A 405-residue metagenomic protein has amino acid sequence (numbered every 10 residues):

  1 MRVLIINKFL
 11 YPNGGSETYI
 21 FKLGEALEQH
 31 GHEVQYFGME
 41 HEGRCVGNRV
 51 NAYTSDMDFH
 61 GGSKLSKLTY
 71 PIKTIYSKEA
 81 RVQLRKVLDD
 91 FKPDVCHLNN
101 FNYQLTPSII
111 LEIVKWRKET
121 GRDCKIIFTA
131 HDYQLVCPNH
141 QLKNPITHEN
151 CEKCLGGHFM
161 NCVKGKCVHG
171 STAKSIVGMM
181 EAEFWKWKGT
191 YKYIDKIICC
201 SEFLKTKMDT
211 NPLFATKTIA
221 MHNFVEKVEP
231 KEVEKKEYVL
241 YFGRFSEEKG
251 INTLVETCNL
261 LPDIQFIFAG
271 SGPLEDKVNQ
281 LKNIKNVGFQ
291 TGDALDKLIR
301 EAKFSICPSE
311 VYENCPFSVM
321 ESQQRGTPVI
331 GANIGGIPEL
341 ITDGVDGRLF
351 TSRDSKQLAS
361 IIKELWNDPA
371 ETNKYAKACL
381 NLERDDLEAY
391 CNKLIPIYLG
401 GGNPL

Functional and structural regions predicted by a protein language model:
N7-N13, E25-F91, G272-P273: N-terminal strand-loop element at the rim of the active site of nucleotide-sugar-dependent glycosyltransferases
K125, L135, E152-E229: Donor nucleotide-sugar binding/catalytic pocket of nucleotide-sugar-dependent glycosyltransferases
I198, V225, K231-K249, V255-N259 (+1 more regions): Conserved donor-binding/catalytic core segment of Leloir-type glycosyltransferases
D276-K297: Nucleotide-activated donor-binding/catalytic signature segment of Leloir-type glycosyltransferases, i.e., the conserved
G288, D343-G344, R348-D354, E364-P369: Conserved acidic donor-binding segment of nucleotide-sugar-dependent glycosyltransferases
M320, I334-G344, R348-L349: Short acidic/histidine- and often glycine-rich active-site loop of Leloir-type glycosyltransferases that engages
P328-G331: Short hydrophobic beta-strand element within catalytic cores of glycosyltransferases and related nucleotide-activated
D346, Q357, E364, E371-D385 (+1 more regions): A short, well-ordered alpha-helix in the C-terminal region of glycosyltransferases
